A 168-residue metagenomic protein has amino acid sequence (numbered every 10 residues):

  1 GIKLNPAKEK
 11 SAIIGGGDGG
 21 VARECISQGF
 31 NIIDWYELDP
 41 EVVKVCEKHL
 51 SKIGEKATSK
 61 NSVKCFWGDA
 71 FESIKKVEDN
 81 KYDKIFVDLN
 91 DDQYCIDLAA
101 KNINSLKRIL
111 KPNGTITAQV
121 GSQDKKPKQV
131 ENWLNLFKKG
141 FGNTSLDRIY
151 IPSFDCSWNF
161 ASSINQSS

Functional and structural regions predicted by a protein language model:
G1-L134: The AdoMet/dcAdoMet-binding core of the Class I SAM-like
S122-S168: Class I S-adenosyl-L-methionine
